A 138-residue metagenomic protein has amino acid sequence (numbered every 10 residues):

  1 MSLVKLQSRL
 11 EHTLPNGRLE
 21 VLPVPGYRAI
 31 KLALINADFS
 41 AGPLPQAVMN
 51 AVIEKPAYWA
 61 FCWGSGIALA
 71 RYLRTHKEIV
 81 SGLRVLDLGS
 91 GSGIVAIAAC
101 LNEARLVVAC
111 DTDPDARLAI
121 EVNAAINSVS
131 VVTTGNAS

Functional and structural regions predicted by a protein language model:
M1-A41: N-terminal auxiliary segments of SAM/dcSAM-dependent transferases
S8-R9, P45, L88, T112: Domain-scale activation on soluble regions of proteins
S40-L44, A96-A98: Short acidic/His/Gly/Ser-rich catalytic and metal-binding motifs that mark active-site loops of diverse hydrolases
Q46-K55: Glycine/charged-rich beta-loop-alpha catalytic/anionic-binding loops adjacent to active sites
P56-R74: Conserved SAM-binding loop and adjacent beta-strand
A70-A137: Conserved SAM/SAH cofactor-binding pocket of Class I
